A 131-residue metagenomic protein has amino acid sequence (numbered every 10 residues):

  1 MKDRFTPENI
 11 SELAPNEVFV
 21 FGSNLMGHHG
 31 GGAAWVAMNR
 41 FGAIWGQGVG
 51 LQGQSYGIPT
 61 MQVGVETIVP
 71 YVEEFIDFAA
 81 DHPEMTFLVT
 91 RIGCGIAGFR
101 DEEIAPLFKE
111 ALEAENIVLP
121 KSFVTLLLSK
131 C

Functional and structural regions predicted by a protein language model:
M1-C131: Macrodomain-like recognition of ADP-ribose-binding/processing modules
